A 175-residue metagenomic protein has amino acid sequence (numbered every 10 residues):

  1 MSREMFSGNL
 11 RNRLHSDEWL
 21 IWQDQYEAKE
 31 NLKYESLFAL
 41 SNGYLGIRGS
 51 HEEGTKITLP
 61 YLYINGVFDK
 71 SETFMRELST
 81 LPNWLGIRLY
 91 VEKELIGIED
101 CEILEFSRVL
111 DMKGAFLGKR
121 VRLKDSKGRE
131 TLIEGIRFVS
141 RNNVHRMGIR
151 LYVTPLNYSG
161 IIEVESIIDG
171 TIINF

Functional and structural regions predicted by a protein language model:
S2-F175: Beta-sandwich/jelly-roll carbohydrate-recognition scaffolds of carbohydrate-active enzymes
